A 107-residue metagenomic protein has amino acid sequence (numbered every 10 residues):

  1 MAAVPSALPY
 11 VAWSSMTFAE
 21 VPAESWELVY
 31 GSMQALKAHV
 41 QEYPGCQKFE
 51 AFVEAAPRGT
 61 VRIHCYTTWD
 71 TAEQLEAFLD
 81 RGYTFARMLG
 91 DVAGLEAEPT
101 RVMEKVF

Functional and structural regions predicted by a protein language model:
M1-V11, E50-V61, R87-F107: Glycine-rich beta-strand-turn "strand-cap" elements at beta-sheet edges
P9-A19, E50-G82: Short, well-ordered beta-strand segments in beta-rich or mixed alpha/beta enzyme and ligand-binding folds
F18-G31: Short, surface-exposed ligand-recognition loops at beta-strand->loop->(often short) alpha-helix junctions that present
M33, P44, T60-R62: Short connector loops at helix/strand junctions that flank enzyme active sites, especially segments positioning acidic
A35, H39-Q47, T68-M103: An amphipathic, aromatic/His-enriched active-site/gating alpha helix that lines ligand/cofactor pockets
